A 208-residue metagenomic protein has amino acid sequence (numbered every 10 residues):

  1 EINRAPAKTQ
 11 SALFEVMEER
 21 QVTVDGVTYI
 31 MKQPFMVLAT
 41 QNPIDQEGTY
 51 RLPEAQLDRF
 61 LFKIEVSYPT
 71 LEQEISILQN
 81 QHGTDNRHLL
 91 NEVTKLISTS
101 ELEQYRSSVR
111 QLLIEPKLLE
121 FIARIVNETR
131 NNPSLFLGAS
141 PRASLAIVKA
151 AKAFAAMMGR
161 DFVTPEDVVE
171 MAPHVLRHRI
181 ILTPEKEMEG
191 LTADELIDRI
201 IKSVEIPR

Functional and structural regions predicted by a protein language model:
E1-N3, T9, M17-L112, K152-M157: Canonical AAA+ ATPase core
Q10, P34, L57-D58, E74 (+6 more regions): Alpha-helical structural signal
L13, F60, I122, A151 (+1 more regions): Residue-level signature of catalytic and energy-coupling elements of molecular machines, predominantly ATP/GTP-dependent
V16-M17, L78-H82, V126, A172 (+1 more regions): Hydrophobic aliphatic residues
L90-S144: Conserved AAA+ ATPase small/helical "lid" subdomain
R130-R208: C-terminal engagement/docking regions of AAA+ P-loop ATPases
